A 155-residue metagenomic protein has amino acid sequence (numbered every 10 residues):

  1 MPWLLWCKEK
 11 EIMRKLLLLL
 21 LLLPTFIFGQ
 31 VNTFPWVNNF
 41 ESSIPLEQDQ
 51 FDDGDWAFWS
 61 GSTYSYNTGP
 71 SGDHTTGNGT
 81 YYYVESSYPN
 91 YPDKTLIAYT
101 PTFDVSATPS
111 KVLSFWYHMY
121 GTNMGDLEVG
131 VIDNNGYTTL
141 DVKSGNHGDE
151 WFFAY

Functional and structural regions predicted by a protein language model:
M1-P35: Bacterial Sec-dependent N-terminal signal peptides
V31-P89: Extracellular glycan-recognition surfaces and repeat-rich motifs
S43-E47, T122, N134: Acidic glycine-/aspartate-rich tracts in secreted/extracellular proteins
Y83-L96, S144-D149: Extracellular beta-rich ligand/substrate-recognition surface
P89-T108, V112: Short beta-strands within extracellular/lumenal beta-sheet-rich domains
D104-A107, Y117-G121: Non-cytosolic beta-sheet module surface loops
S110-L113, N123-V131: Beta-strand acidic-aromatic groove motif in beta-rich domains, primarily in extracellular
N135-Y155: Extracellular carbohydrate recognition and processing domains and analogous Trp-centered ligand-binding platforms
